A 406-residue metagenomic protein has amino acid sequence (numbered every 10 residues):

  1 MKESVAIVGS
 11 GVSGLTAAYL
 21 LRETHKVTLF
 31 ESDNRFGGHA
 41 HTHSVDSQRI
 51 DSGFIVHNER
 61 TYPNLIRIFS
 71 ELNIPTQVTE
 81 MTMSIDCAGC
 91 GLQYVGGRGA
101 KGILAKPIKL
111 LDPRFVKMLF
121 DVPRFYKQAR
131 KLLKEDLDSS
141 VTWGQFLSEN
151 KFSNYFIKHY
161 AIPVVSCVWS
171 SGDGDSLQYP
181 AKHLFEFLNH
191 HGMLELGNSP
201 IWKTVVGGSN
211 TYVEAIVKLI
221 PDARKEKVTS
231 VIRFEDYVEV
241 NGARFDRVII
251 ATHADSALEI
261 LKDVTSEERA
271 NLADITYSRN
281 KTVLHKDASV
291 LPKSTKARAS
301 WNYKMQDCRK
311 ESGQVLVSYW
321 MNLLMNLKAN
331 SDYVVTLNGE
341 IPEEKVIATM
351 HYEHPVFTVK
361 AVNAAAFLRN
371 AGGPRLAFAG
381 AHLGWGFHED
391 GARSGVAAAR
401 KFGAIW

Functional and structural regions predicted by a protein language model:
E3-L29: N-terminal Rossmann-like FAD-binding beta1-loop-alpha1 element of flavoenzymes
S13, R35, D255: Conserved Rossmann-like nucleotide-cofactor binding loop
R22-S44: Glycine-rich FAD pyrophosphate-binding loop
T42-I66: N-terminal glycine-rich dinucleotide-binding loop that anchors FAD/FMN and/or NAD(P) in oxidoreductases
E59, P63-Q178: Mobile amphipathic helical/loop "lid" adjacent to a hydrophobic cofactor/ligand pocket
L184-Y237, D246: Helical element adjacent to the flavin cofactor pocket in flavoenzyme catalytic cores
T229-E353: Mid-domain catalytic core of redox enzymes that form a hydrophobic substrate pocket/lid adjacent to a catalytic redox
K310-W406: Conserved flavin/dinucleotide-binding core of flavoenzymes
